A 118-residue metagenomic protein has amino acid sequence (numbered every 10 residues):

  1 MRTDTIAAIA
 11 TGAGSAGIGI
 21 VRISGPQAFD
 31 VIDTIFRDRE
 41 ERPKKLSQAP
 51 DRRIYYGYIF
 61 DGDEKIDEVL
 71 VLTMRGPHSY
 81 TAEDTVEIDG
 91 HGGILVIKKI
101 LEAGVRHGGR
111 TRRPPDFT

Functional and structural regions predicted by a protein language model:
M1-T118: A glycine-rich (often HGG/GG-containing) alpha/beta subdomain
